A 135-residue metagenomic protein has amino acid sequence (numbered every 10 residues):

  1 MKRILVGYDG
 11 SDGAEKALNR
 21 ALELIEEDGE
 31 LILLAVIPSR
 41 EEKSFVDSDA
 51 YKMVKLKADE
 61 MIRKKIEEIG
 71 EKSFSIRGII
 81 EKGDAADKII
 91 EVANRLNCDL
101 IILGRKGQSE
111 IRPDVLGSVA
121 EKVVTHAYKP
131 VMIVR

Functional and structural regions predicted by a protein language model:
K2-V46: Small/aliphatic-rich secondary-structure junction motif
I25-E27, G70-E71, Y128: Short conserved AdoMet
I32, R77, M132: Conserved beta-strand positions in the Rossmann-like core of class I SAM-dependent methyltransferases
D47-M53: Short glycine-enriched, charge-decorated loop/helix-capping segments at active-site entrances that position
K55-R63: Short, surface-exposed alpha-helical segments at coil->helix boundaries
G70-I101: Structural beta-alpha unit
V92-R135: Gly/Ser-rich helix-loop-strand patches that form or flank binding pockets for ribonucleotide-derived cofactors
